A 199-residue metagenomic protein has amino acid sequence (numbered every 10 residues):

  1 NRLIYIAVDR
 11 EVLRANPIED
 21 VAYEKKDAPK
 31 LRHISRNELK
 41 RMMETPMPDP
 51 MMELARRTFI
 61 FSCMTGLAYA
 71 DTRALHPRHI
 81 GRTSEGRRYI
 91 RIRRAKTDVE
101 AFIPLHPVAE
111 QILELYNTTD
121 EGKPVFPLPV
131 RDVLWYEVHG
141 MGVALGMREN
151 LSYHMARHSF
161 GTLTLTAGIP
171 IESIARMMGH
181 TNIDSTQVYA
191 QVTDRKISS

Functional and structural regions predicted by a protein language model:
N1-E19, A70, G140: N-terminal DNA-binding recognition helix of tyrosine site-specific recombinases/integrases
L13-Y69: Basic, Lys/Arg- and aromatic-enriched nucleic-acid-binding interface segment
D20-E38, T65, A74-E114: Conserved tyrosine-mediated DNA breakage-rejoining catalytic core shared by Y-recombinases
H33, R94-D98, E110, R131 (+2 more regions): Catalytic-site neighborhood detector that most strongly recognizes the C-terminal catalytic loop/helix of tyrosine
L54-R56, P129-D132, R148-G168: Short basic/aromatic active-site micro-motif
I60, M64, A70, G140 (+2 more regions): C-terminal catalytic core of tyrosine-transesterase DNA break-rejoin enzymes
R87-R93, V125, S152, L163-T164 (+1 more regions): Short functional hotspots where side chains directly engage DNA or cofactors
H106-R148: Active-site/catalytic core of tyrosine-dependent DNA strand-transfer enzymes
